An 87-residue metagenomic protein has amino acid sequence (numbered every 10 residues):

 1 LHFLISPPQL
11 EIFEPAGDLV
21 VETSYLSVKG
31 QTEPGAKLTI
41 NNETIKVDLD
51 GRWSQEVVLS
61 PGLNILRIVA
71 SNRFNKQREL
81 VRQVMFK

Functional and structural regions predicted by a protein language model:
L1-K87: Ser/Thr-rich low-complexity repeats and stalk/linker segments
